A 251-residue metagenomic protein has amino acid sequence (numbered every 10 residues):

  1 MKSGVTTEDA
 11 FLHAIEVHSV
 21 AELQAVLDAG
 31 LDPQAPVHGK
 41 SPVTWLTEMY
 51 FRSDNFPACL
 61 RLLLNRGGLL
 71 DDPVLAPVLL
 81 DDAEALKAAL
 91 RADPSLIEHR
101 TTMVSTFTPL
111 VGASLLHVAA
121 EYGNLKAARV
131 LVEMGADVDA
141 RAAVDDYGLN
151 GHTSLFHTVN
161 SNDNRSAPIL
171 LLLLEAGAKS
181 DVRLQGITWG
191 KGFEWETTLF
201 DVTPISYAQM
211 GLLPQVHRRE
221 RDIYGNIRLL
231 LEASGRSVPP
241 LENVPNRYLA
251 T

Functional and structural regions predicted by a protein language model:
K2-H13, A35-Y50, L69-L80, E98-V118 (+3 more regions): Ankyrin-repeat boundary/"N-cap" motif
H18, N55, D81, G123 (+1 more regions): Ankyrin-repeat intra-repeat helix-capping/turn positions
Q24-D32, P57-L69, A88-M103, R129-R141 (+2 more regions): Ankyrin repeat domain, specifically the short helix-to-loop turn at the C-terminus of the second helix of each repeat
R52-N55, G148, D163-R165, R219-I223: Short, solvent-exposed loop/turn segments at conserved positions within beta-propeller repeat blades
E84, S166-P168, Q215-G225: Structural helix-adjacent loops and short alpha-helical linkers that scaffold large soluble proteins
L115-V130, M134: Ligand-binding grooves and catalytic loops that recognize ribose/phosphate and carbohydrate rings, and esterified lipid
